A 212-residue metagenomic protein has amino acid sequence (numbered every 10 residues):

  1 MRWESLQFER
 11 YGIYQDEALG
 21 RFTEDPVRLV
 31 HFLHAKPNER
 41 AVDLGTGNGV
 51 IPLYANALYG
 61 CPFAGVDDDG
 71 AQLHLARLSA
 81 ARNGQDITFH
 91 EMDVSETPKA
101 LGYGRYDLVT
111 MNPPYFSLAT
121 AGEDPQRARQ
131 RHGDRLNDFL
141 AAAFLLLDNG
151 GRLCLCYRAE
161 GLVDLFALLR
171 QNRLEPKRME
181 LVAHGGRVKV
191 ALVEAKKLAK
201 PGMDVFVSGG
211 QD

Functional and structural regions predicted by a protein language model:
R2-R40, T46-L58, M203-S208: SAM-dependent Rossmann-like transferase core, predominantly class I methyltransferases with a strong bias toward
R10, G60-P62, G84-D86, G150 (+1 more regions): A generic structural signal for alpha->beta connector loops
Y14, A18, R135-V188: Conserved Class I SAM-dependent methyltransferase catalytic core
R28-G102, L108-G122: Conserved SAM/SAH cofactor-binding pocket of Class I
P113-D138: Mobile active-site "lid"/loop adjacent to the S-adenosyl-L-methionine
T120, E175-K177, G202-M203: Short, structured loop/turn "capping" segments at alpha-beta junctions
R187-D212: Flexible, glycine-/basic-rich loop-and-beta segments that form/coincide with the SAM-dependent methyltransferase
